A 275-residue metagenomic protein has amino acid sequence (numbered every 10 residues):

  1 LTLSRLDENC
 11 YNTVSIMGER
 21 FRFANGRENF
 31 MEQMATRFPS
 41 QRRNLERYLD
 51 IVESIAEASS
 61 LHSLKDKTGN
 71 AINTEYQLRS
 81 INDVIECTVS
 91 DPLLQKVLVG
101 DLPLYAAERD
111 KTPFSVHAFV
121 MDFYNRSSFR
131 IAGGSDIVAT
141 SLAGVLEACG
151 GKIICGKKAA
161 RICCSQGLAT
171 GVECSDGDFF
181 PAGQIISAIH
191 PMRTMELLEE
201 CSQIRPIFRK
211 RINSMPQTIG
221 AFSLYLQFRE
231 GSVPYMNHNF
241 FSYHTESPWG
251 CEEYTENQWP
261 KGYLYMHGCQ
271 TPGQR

Functional and structural regions predicted by a protein language model:
L1-Y11, V89: N-terminal FAD cofactor-binding segment of flavoenzymes
C10-I16, T170-E173: Short polybasic amphipathic segments
M17-T112: Rossmann-like flavin
K96-V97, I154-C155, S187: General beta-strand structural signal in soluble alpha/beta enzymes
T112-F123, R275: Residues forming anionic-ligand binding surfaces in small-molecule and nucleic-acid pockets of primarily soluble enzymes
A118-D176: Helical element adjacent to the flavin cofactor pocket in flavoenzyme catalytic cores
A160-Q274: Mid-domain catalytic core of redox enzymes that form a hydrophobic substrate pocket/lid adjacent to a catalytic redox
